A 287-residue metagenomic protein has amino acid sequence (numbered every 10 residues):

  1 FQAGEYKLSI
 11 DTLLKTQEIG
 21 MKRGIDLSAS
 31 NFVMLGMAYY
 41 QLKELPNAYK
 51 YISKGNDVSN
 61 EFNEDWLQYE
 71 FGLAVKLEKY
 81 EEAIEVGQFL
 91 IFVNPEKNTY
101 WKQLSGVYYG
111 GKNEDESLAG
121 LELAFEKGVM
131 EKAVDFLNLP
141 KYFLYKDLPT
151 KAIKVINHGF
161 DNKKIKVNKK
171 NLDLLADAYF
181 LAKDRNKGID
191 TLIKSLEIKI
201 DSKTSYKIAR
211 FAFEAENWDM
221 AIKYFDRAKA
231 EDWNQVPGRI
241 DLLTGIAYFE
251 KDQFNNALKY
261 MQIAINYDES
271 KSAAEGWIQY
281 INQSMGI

Functional and structural regions predicted by a protein language model:
F1-K251, N256-I287: Alpha-solenoid helical repeat scaffolds
